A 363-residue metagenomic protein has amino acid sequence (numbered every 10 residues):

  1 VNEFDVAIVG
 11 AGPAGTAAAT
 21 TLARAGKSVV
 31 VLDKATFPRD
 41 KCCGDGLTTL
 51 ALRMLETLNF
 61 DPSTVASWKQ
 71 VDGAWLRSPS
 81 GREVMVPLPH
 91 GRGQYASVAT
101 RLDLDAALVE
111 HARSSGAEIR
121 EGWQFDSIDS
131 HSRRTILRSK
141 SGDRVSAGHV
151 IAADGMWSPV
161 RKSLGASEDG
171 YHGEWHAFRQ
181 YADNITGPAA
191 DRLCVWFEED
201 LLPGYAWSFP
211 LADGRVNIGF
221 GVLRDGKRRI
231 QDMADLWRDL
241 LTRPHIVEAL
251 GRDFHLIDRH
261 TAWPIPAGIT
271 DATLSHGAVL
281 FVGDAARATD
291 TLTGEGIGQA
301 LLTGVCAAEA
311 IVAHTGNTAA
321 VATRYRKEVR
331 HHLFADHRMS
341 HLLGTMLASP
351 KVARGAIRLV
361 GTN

Functional and structural regions predicted by a protein language model:
V1-A14: Beta1/beta-strand and adjacent pyrophosphate-binding region of the FAD-binding site in flavoprotein oxidoreductases
A14, F37, W157: Conserved Rossmann-like nucleotide-cofactor binding loop
A23-C43: Glycine-rich FAD pyrophosphate-binding loop
T36-L58: Conserved N-terminal glycine-rich FAD pyrophosphate-binding loop of Rossmann-like flavoproteins
L52-A106: A conserved beta-strand/loop capping segment in the N-terminal third of enzymes that catalyze redox or closely related
S67, R144, G226-A310: FAD/FMN-dependent oxidoreductases across multiple families
H111-L250: Predominantly flavin-linked oxidoreductase catalytic cores and closely associated redox partners
E309-N363: C-terminal helical "tail/cap" subdomain of flavin- and related membrane-associated enzymes
